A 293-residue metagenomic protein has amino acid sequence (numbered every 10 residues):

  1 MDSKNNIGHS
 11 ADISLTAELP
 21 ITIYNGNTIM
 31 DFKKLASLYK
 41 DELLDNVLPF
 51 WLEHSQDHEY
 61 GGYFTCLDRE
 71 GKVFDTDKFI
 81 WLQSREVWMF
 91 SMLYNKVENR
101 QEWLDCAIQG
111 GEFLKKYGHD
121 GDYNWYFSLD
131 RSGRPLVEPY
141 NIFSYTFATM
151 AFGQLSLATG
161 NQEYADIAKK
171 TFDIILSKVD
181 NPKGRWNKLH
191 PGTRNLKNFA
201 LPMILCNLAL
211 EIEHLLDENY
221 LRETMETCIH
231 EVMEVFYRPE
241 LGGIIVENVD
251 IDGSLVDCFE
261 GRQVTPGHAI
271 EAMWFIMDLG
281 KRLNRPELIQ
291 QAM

Functional and structural regions predicted by a protein language model:
K4-N5, P20, Y24-M293: Glycan-recognition and catalytic cores of secretory/periplasmic carbohydrate-active enzymes
I7-D12, T16-P20: Intrinsically disordered, low-complexity segments enriched in serine/proline and basic residues
